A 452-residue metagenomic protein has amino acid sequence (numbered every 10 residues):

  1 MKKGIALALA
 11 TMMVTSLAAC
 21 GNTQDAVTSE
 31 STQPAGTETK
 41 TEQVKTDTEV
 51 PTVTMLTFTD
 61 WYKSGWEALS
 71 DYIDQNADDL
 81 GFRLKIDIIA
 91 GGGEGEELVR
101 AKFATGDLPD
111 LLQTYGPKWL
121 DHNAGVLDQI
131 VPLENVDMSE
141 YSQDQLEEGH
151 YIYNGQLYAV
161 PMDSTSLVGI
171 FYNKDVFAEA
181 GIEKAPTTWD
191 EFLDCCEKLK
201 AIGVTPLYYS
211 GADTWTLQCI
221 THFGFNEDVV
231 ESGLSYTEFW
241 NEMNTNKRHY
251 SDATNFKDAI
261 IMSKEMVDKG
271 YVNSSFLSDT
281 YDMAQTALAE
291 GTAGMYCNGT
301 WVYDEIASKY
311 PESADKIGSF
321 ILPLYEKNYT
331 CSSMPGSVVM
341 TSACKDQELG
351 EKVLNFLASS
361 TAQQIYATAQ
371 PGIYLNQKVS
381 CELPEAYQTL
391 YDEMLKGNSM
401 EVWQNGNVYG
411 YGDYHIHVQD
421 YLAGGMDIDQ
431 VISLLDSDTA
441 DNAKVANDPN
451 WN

Functional and structural regions predicted by a protein language model:
E42-V44, Y115-V168, L193, E231 (+2 more regions): Hinge/lid segment of periplasmic solute-binding proteins
D47, S64, Y72, G116-K118 (+5 more regions): Mature extracytoplasmic/periplasmic domains
P51, Q75, L80-R83, F103-T105 (+3 more regions): Extracytoplasmic/periplasmic substrate-recognition and gating elements
A77-Q145, H150-I152, Q156, D175-G181 (+4 more regions): Extracytoplasmic "Venus flytrap"/periplasmic binding protein-like
A101-K102, D110, E140-V176, T205-P206 (+3 more regions): A structural signal for short loop-to-beta-strand junctions that line the ligand-binding cleft of periplasmic/secreted
D121-V126, E147-A185, A212-E242, S332-T341 (+1 more regions): Periplasmic solute-binding protein
P132-Q145, E227-D258, S308-D315, I321-C331: Short, solvent-exposed loop/beta-turn-alpha elements that line the ligand-binding surface or hinge of extracytoplasmic
K198, N241-F276: Glycine-centered hinge/linker elements that transmit conformational signals in sensory and ligand-binding systems
